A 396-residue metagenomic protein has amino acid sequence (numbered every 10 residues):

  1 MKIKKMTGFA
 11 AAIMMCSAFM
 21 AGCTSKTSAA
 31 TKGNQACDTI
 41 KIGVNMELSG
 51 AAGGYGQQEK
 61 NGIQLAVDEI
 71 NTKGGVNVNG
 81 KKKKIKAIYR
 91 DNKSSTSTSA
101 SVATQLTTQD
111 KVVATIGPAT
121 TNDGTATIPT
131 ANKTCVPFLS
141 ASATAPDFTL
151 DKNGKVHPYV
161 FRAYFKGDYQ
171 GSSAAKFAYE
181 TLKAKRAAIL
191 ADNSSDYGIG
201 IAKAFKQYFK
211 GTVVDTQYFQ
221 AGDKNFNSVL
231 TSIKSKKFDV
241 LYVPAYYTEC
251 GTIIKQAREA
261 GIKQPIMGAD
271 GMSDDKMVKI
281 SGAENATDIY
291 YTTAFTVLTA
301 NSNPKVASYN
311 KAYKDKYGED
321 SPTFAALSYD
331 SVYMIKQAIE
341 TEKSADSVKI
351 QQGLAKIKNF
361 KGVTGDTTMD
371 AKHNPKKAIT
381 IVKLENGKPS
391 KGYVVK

Functional and structural regions predicted by a protein language model:
M1-K41, T72, V395-K396: Short, low-complexity disordered leader/linker segments with a strong preference for bacterial N-terminal type II
S28-K32, G54-Q58, V76-D151, F219-K224: Beta-alpha junction/loop-to-helix N-cap segments that form part of ligand/metal-binding clefts
N34-Q64, R90-T96, A119-N122, L190-I199 (+4 more regions): Extracytoplasmic "Venus flytrap"
Y55-V78, K203-Y208: Short, polar/charged alpha-helical segment
S99, R162-A187, I199-I201, N225-N227 (+3 more regions): Hydrophobic alpha-helical segments within soluble ligand-binding/sensing domains
V112-D215, K263-Y290: Extracytoplasmic ligand/sensor domains, especially the bilobed periplasmic-binding protein
I254-Y329, P389-K396: Extracellular/periplasmic periplasmic-binding protein-like sensory domains
D315-P322, K336-P389: Segments of small-molecule ligand-sensing domains
